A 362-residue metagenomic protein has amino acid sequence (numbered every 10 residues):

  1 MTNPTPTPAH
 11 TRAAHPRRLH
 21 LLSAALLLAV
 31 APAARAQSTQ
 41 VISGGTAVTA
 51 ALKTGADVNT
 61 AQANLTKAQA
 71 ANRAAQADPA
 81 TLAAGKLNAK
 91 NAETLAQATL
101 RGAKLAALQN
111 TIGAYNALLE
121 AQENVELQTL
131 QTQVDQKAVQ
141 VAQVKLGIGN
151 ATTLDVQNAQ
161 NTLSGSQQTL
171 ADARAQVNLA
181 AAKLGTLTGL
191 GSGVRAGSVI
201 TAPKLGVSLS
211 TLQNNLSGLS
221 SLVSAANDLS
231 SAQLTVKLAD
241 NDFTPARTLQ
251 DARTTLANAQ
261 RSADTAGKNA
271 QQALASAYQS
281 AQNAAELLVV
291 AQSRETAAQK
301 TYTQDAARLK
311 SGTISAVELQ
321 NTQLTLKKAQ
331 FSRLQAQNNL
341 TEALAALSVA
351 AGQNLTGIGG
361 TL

Functional and structural regions predicted by a protein language model:
N3, R12-A13, S38-V48, T99 (+4 more regions): Acidic, low-complexity, intrinsically disordered peripheral segments
N3-L21: Bacterial N-terminal signal peptides that target proteins for export
S23-V30: Bacterial N-terminal signal peptides
P32-A36: Sec/Tat signal peptide C-region and signal peptidase I cleavage site
G44-D78: N-terminal targeting signals for Sec/Tat export/insertion, comprising classic cleavable signal peptides
V48-L52, L190-A257, R261-A263, N269 (+1 more regions): Amphipathic alpha-helical coiled-coil scaffold segments and their short linker/junction regions
N59-N64, Q76-A96, T129, L222-S231 (+3 more regions): Sec/SRP-type N-terminal targeting helices
A70, A74-D78, L82-A83, L87-K90 (+10 more regions): Periplasmic alpha-helical coiled-coil/stalk elements that build and connect Gram-negative outer-membrane
